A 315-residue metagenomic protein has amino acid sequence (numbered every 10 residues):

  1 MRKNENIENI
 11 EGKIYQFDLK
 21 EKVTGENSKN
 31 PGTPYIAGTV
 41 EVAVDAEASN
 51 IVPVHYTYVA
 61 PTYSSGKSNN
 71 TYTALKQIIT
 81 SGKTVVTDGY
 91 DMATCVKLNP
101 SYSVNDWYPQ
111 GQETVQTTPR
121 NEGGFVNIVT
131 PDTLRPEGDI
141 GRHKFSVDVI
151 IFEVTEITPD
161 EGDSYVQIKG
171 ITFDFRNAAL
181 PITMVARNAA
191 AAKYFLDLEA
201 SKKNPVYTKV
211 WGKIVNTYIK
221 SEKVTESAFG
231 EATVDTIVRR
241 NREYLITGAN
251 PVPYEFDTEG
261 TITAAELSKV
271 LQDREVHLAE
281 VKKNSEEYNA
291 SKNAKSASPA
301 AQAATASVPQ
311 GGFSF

Functional and structural regions predicted by a protein language model:
M1-F315: OB-fold and OB-like single-stranded nucleic-acid-recognition modules and their adjacent interaction interfaces
